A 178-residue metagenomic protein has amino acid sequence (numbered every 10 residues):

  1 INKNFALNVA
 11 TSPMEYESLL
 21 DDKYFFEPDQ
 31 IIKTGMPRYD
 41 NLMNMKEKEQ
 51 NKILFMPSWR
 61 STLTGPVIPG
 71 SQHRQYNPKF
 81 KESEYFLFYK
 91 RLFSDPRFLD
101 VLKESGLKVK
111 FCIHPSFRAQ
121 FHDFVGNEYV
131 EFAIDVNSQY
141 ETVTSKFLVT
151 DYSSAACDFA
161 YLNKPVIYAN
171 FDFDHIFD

Functional and structural regions predicted by a protein language model:
I1-N41: Active-site and donor-binding regions of nucleotide-sugar-utilizing enzymes
N2, T142-V143: A short, aliphatic-rich alpha-helical micro-motif
A6, N51, S145-K146: Conserved acidic residues
N8, L148-V149, V166: Short, well-ordered beta-strand core segments
P37-D123: Conserved catalytic-core segment of nucleotide-activated headgroup transferases in glycan assembly
D123-N127, S154-D178: Catalytic binding pocket for nucleotide-activated donors in carbohydrate/polymer assembly enzymes
E128-D135: Active-site donor-binding acidic/aromatic loop of nucleotide-activated sugar and phosphosugar transferases involved
V143-S153: Acidic donor-binding loop of glycosyltransferase active sites
